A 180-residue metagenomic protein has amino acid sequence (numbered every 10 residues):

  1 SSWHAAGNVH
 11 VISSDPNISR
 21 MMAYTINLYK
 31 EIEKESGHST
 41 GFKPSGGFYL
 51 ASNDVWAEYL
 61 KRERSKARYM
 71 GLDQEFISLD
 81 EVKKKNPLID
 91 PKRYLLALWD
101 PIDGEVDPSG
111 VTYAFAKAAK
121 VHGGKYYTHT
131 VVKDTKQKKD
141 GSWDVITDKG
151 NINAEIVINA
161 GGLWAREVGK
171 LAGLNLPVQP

Functional and structural regions predicted by a protein language model:
S1-S2: Glycine-rich FAD pyrophosphate-binding loop
A6-K85: Dinucleotide-binding Rossmann-like beta1-alpha1 core, especially the glycine-rich loop that anchors the ADP
V9, F48, A97-L98, V145: Well-ordered beta-strand positions enriched in small/hydrophobic/aromatic, beta-favoring residues
I12, K85, T135, V168-L171: Residues that scaffold the ATP/ADP-binding catalytic core of kinase and kinase-like folds
D73, K125, N175: Residue-level detector of anion-binding/catalytic polar loops
N86-P91: FAD-binding beta-loop-beta segment adjacent to the flavin cofactor pocket
L98-I156, A160-E167: Helical element adjacent to the flavin cofactor pocket in flavoenzyme catalytic cores
E167-P180: Glycine-rich beta-alpha-beta "Rossmann" dinucleotide-binding loop(s) and their flanking helix/strand
